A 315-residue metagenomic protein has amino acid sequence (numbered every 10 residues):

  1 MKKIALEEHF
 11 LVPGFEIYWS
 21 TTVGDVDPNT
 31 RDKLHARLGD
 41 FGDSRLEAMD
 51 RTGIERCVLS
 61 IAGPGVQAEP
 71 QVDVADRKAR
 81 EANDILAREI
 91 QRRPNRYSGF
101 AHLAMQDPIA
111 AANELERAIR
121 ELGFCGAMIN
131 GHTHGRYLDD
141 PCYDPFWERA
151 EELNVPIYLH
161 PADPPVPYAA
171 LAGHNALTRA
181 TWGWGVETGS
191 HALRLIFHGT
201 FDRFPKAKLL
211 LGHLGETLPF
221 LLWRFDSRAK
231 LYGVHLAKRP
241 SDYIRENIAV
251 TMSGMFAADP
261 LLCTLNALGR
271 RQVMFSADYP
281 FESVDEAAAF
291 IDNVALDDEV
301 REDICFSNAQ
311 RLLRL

Functional and structural regions predicted by a protein language model:
M1-L6, F10-R56, D84-R92, N113-R117 (+6 more regions): Mid-to-C-terminal alpha-helical segments outside catalytic/metal-binding sites
I4-E7, C57-L59, S98-A101, A127-I129 (+4 more regions): Hydrophobic faces of well-ordered beta-strands that scaffold small-molecule active sites in alpha/beta enzyme cores
H9-G39, E69, P165-T188, F225-N247: Active-site gating loops and adjacent loop-to-helix segments of metal-dependent hydrolytic enzymes
L34-D40, Q67, M105-A111, H134-P141 (+2 more regions): Acidic-and-aromatic substrate-binding clefts and catalytic sites of carbohydrate-active enzymes
E55, S60-A192, H198: Active-site gating/metal-coordination segments in enzymes
P164-P165, G215-P219, A257: Short, catalytically relevant binding-site loops at active-site mouths
W182-V186, S190, F204-L211, V250: Short, surface-exposed loop/turn motifs that are enriched in glycine and acidic residues and include a nearby proline
I196-R245: Aromatic-lined glycan-binding groove of carbohydrate-active enzymes
